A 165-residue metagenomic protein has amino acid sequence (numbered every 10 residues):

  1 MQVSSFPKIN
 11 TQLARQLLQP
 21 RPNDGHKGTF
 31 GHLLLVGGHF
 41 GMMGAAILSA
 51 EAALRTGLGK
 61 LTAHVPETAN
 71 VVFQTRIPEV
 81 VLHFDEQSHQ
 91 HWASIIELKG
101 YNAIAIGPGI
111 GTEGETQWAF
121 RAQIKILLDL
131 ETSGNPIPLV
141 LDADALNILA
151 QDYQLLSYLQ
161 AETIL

Functional and structural regions predicted by a protein language model:
M1-N10, H64-L165: Glycine-rich phosphate/dinucleotide-binding loop and adjoining beta-alpha-beta core of small-molecule
M1-V36, F40: YjeF_N-associated NAD(P)HX repair module
Q2-S4, P22-N23, G44-E51, Y101-I104: Short N-terminal helix-initiation segments at or just after the protein's N-terminus
R15-L18, L35, R55, H64 (+2 more regions): Generic, low-specificity signal for short hydrophobic/alpha-helical stretches with a mild N-terminal bias, encompassing
G25-Q87: Substrate-binding N-lobe of the ribokinase-like
